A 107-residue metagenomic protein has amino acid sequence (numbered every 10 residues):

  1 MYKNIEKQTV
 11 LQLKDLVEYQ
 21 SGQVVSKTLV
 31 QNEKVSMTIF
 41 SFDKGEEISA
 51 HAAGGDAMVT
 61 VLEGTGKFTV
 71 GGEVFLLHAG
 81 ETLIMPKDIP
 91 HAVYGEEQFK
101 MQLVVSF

Functional and structural regions predicted by a protein language model:
M1-K34, T69: A short, N-terminal "cap"/entry segment at the start of jelly-roll beta-barrel domains of the cupin/DSBH fold
G22-Q23, S36-A53: Conserved short histidine dyad/triad with adjacent acidic residue
V30-N32, D43, A53, V61 (+2 more regions): A short, compositionally biased micro-patch
G55-K67: Glycine- and acidic-residue-biased ligand/ion/polar-headgroup-sensing regions
L62-E63, H78-A79, E97: A cytosolic small-molecule/anion-sensing beta-strand core signal
G72-K87: Short acidic-glycine-tyrosine-enriched beta hairpin
K87-F107: Ligand-binding loop in jelly-roll beta-barrel domains
